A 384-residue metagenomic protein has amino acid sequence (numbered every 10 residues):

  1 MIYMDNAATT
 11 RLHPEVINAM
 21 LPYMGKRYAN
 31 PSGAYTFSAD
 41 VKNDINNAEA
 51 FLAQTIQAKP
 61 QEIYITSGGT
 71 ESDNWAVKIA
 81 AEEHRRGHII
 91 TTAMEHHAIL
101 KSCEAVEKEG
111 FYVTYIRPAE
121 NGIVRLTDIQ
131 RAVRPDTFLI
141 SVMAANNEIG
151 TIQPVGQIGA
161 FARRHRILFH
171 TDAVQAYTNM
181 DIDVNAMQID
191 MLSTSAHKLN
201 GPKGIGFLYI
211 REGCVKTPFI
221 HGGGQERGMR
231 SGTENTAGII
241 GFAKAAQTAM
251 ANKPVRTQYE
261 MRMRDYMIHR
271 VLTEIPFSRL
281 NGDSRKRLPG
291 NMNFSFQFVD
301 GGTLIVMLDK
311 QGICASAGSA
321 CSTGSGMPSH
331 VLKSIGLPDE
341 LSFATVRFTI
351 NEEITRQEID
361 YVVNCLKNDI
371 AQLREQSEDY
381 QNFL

Functional and structural regions predicted by a protein language model:
M1-L384: Pyridoxal 5′-phosphate
